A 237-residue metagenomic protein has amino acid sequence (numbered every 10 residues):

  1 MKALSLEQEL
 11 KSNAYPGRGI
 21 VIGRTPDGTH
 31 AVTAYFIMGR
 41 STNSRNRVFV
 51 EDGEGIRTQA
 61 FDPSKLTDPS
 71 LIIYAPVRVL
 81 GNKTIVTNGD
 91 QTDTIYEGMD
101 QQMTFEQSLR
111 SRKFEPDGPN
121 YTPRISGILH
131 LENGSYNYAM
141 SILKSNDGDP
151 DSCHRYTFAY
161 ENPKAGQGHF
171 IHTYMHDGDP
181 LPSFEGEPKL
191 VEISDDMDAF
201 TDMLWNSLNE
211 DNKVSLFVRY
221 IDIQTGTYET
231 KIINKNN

Functional and structural regions predicted by a protein language model:
M1-N237: Conserved short alpha-helical segments that host acidic/polar catalytic motifs at enzyme active sites
